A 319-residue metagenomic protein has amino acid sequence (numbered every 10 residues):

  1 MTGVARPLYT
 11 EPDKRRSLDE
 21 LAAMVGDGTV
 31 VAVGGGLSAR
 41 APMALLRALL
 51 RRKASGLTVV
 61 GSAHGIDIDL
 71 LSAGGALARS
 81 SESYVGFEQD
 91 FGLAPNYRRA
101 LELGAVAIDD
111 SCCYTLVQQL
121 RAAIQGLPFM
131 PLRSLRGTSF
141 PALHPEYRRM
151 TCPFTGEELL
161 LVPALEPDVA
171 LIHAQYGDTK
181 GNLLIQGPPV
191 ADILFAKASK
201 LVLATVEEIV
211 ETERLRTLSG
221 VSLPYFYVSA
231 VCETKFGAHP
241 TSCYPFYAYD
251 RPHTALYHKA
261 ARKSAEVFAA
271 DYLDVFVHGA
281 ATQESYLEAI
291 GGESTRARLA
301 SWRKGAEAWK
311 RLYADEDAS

Functional and structural regions predicted by a protein language model:
M1-S319: Conserved alpha/beta enzyme-core scaffold
